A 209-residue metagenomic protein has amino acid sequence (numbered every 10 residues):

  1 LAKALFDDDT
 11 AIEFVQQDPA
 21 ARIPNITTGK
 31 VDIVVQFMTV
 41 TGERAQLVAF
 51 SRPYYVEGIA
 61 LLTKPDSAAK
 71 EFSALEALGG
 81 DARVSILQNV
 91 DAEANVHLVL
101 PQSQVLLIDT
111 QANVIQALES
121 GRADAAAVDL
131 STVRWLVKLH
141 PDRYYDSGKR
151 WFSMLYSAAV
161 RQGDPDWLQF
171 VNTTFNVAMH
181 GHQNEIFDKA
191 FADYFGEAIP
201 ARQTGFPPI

Functional and structural regions predicted by a protein language model:
L1, I26-T27, L78, A117-E119 (+2 more regions): Hydrophobic residues within well-ordered alpha-helices
L1-L5, M38-T39, E57-I115, L130-T132 (+2 more regions): Bilobed "Venus flytrap"/periplasmic-binding protein-like clamshell domains and structurally analogous long
K3, D7-A77, Y144-Y145, K149: Acidic, polar ligand-binding/catalytic clefts
I12-P24, E71, L106-Q116, S120 (+1 more regions): Short helix-initiation/N-cap motifs at beta->coil->alpha
A21, V35-L47, N95-L98, E119-F152: A ligand-binding cleft/hinge motif common to bilobed small-molecule-binding domains
K30, R122, Y194, A198: Conserved functional loop/turn residues at catalytic and ligand-binding sites
Y55-D66, L130-N176, Y194-I209: Periplasmic-binding protein-like
D91-I108, D146, F175-I209: Ligand-binding clefts/hinges and TM-proximal coupling segments of bilobed small-molecule sensing domains
